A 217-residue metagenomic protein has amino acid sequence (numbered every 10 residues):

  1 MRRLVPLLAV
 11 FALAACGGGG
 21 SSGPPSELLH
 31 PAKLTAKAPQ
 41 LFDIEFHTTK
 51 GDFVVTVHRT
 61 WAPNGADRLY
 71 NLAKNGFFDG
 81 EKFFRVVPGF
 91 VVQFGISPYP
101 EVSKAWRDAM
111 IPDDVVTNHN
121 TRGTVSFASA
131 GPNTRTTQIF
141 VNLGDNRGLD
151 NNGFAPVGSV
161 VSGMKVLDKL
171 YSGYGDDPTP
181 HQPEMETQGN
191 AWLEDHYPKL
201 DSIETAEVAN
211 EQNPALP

Functional and structural regions predicted by a protein language model:
M1-A14: Sec-dependent bacterial lipoprotein signal peptides
C16-P217: Cyclophilin-like peptidyl-prolyl cis-trans isomerases
